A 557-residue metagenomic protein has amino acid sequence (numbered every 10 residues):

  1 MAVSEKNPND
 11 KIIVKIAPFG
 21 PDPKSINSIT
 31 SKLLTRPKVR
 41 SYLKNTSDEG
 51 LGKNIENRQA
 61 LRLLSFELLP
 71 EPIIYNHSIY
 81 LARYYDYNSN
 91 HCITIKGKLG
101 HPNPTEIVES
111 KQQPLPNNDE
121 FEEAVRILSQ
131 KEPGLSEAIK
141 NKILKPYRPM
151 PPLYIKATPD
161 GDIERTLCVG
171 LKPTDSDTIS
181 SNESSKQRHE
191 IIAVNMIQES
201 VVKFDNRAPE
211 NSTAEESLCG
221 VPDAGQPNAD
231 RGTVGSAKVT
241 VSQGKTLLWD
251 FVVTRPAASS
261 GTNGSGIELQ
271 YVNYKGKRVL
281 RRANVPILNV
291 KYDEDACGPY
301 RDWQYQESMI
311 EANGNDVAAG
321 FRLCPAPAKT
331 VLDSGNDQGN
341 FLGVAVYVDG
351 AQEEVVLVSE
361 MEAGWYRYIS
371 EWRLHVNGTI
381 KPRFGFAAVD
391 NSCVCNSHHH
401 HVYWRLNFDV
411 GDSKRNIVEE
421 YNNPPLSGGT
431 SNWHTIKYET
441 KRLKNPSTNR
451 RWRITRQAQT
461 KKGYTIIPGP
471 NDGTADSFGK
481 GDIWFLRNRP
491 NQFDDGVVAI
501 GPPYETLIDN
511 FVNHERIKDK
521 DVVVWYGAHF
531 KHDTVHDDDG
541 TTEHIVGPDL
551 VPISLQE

Functional and structural regions predicted by a protein language model:
M1-K32, I73-Y80, Y85-N90, L99-L115: Hydrophobic, helix-prone linear segments
M1-K6, L99-N103, V108-N117, S176-S370 (+2 more regions): Extended effector regions of multi-domain proteins
V3-L68, L115-K156: Short, non-transmembrane alpha-helical segments in secretory-pathway proteins
R40-L99, N141-N211, Q270: Exposed beta-strand-loop-beta-strand "reactive/processing" segments of non-cytosolic proteins
S41-E71, F341-I380: Short N-terminal edge-element motif at the start of the domain
E120, A124, Q130-K172, C297 (+1 more regions): Soluble extracytoplasmic regions of secretory-pathway and membrane proteins
